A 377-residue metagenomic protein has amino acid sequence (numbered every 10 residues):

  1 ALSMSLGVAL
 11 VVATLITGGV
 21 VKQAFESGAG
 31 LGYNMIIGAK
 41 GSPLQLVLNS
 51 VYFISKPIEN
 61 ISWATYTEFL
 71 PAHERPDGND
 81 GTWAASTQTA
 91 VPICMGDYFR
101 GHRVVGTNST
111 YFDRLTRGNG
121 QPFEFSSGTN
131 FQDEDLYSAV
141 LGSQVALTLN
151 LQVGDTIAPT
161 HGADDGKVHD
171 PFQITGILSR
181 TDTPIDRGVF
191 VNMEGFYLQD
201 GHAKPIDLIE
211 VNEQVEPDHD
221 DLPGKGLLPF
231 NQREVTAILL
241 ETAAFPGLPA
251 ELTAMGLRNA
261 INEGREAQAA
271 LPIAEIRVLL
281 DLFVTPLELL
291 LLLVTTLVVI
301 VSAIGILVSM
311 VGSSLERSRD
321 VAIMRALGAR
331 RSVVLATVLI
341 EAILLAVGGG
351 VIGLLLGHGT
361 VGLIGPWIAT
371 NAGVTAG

Functional and structural regions predicted by a protein language model:
A1, V21-A24, F230-V301, L315 (+1 more regions): Peri-transmembrane interface segments
A1-A13, D281, R330, L339: N-terminal Sec/SRP start-transfer signal
L2, V298-V301, G305, V311-S313 (+1 more regions): Transmembrane alpha-helical interface segments in multi-pass membrane proteins
A9, L15-G106, D135, L227 (+2 more regions): Hydrophobic, regular-secondary-structure patches
Y33, Y137, E234-I238: Short amphipathic alpha-helical segments
I93-C94, Y98-T110, G118-Q214: Hydrophobic secondary-structure segments that place a key small or acidic residue at a functional site
I206-L228, R233: Intrinsically disordered, low-complexity segments enriched in small/polar residues
T360-G377: Short juxtamembrane loops and helix-capping segments at transmembrane helix boundaries of multi-pass membrane proteins
